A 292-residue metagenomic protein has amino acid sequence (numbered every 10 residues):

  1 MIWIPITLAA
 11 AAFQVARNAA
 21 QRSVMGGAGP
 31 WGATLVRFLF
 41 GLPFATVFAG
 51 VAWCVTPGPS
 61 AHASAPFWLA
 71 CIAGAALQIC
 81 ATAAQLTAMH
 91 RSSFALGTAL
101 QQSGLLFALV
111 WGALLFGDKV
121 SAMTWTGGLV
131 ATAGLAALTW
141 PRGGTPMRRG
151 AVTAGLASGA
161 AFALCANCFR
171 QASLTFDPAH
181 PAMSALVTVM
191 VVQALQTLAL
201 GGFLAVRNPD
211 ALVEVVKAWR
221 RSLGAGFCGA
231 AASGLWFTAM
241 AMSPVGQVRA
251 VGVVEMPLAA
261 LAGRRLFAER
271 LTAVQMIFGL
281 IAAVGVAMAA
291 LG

Functional and structural regions predicted by a protein language model:
M1-A73, C80-S92, A133, P141-A160 (+4 more regions): Membrane-interface interhelical linkers
A9, V36, L100, M123-T126 (+3 more regions): Hydrophobic core positions of alpha-helical segments in small-molecule transporters and transporter systems
F13, R17, L77-A84, G104-W111 (+4 more regions): Membrane-embedded alpha-helical core segments of multi-pass
R22, L86, G112-A113, R170 (+2 more regions): Small-residue-mediated transmembrane helix hinge/kink sites in multi-pass secondary transporters
L39-A45, L100-L114, L195, A199 (+4 more regions): Alpha-helical transmembrane segments of compact multi-pass small-molecule transporters, enriched in specific families
A45, L109-F116, M123-P141, V274-L291: Hydrophobic transmembrane alpha-helices of multi-pass small-molecule transport proteins
G50-T56, L164-D177: Membrane-helix interface motif
Q85-M123: Membrane-interface helix-loop-helix junctions at boundaries between adjacent transmembrane segments
